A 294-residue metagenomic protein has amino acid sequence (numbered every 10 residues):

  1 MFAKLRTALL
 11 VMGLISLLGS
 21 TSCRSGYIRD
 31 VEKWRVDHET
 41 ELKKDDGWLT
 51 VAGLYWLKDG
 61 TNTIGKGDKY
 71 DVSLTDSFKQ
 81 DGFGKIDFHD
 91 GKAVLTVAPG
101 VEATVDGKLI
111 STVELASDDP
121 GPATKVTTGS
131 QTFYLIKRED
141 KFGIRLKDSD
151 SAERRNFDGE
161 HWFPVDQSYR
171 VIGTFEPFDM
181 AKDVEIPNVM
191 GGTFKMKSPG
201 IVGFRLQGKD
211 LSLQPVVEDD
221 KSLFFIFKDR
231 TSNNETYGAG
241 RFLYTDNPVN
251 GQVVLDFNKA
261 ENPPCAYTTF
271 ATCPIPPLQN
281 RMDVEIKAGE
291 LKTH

Functional and structural regions predicted by a protein language model:
M1-L10: Bacterial N-terminal signal peptides that target proteins for export
L10-G19: Bacterial N-terminal signal peptides
R24-S25: Bacterial signal peptide processing site
V51, W56-A123, Y244: Forkhead-associated
G107-P120, D210-K259: An exposed acidic His-Trp-rich patch
T127-F194: Surface-exposed beta-loop interaction hotspot
G159-E160, S232-N234, Q252-V254, N258-H294: Extended, aromatic/histidine-rich regions of cofactor-dependent oxidoreductases associated with respiratory
I172-T231, Y237: Flexible, glycine-rich surface segments
